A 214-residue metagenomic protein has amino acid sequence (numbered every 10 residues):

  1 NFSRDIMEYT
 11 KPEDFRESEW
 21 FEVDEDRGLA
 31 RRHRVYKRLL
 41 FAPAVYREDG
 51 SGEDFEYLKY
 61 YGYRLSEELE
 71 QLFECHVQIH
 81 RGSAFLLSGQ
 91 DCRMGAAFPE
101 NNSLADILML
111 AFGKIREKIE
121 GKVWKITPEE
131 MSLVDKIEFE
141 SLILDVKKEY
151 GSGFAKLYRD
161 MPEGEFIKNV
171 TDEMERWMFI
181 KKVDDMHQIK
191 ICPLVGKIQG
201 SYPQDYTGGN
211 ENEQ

Functional and structural regions predicted by a protein language model:
N1-V170, M178, G196, E211-Q214: Non-catalytic recognition/regulatory regions in large multidomain proteins
E173: Alpha-helical DNA-recognition elements
D184-Q188: Short, Lys/Arg-rich nucleic-acid/phosphate-binding segment
L194-N210: Extended, charged coiled-coil "stalk/tether" helices of large eukaryotic trafficking and scaffold proteins, i.e.
